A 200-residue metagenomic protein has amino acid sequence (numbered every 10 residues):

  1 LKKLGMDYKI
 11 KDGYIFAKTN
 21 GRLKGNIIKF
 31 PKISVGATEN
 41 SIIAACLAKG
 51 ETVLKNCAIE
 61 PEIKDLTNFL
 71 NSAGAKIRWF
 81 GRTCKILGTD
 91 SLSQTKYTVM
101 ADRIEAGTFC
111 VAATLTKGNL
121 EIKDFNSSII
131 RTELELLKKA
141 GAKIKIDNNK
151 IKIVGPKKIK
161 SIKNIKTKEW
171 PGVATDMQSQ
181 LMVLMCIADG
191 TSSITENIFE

Functional and structural regions predicted by a protein language model:
L1-E200: Short, structured segments at the rim of ligand-binding sites
